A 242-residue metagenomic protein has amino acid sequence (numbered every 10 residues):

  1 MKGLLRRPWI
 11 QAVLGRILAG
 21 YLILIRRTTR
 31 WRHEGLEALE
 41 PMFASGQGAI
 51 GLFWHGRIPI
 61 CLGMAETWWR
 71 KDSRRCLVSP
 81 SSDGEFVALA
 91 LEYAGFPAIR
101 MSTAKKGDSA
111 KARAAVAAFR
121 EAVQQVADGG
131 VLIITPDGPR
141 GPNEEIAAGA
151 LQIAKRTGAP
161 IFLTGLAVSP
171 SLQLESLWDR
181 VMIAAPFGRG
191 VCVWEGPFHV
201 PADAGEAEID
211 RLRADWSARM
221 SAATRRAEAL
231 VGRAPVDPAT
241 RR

Functional and structural regions predicted by a protein language model:
M1-E34, M64: A transmembrane-helix-recognition feature enriched in membrane-embedded lipid enzymes and envelope glyco-/phospholipid
I23-G48, R57-C61, E66: A short, well-structured juxtamembrane/interface segment
A49-K111: Catalytic core of membrane glycerolipid acyltransferases/transacylases, capturing the structured, soluble-facing
G84-A90, V116-Q124: Short, charged beta->alpha transition segments
F119-I153, T157: Catalytic-site beta-strand/loop segments enriched in glycine and acidic/polar residues
P142-G205: A cross-family acyltransferase "interaction/gating" segment
D215-R242: Charged phosphate-binding loop/patch that engages nucleotide di/tri-phosphates or the phosphate backbone of nucleic
